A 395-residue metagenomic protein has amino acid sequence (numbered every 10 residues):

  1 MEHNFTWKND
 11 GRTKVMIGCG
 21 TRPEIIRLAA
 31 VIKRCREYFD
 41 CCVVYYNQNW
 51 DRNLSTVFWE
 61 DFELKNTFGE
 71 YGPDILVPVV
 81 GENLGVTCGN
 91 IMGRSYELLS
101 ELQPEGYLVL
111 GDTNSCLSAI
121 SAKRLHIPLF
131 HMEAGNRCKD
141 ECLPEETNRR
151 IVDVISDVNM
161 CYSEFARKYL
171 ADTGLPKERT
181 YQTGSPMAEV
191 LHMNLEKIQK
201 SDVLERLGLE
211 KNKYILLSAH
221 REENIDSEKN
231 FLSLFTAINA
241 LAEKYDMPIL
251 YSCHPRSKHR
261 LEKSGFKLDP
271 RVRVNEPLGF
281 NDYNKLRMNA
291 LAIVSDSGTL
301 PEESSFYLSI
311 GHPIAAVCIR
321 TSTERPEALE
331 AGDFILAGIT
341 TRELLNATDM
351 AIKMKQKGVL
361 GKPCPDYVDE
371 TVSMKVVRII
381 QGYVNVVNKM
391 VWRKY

Functional and structural regions predicted by a protein language model:
E2-N4, Q48-N53, P78-E82, V152-K229 (+2 more regions): A nucleotide-sugar donor-handling region in carbohydrate enzymes
D10, L98-E105, L209-E210, N289: Glycine-rich phosphate-binding loop signature in dinucleotide/nucleotide-binding domains
K14-C19, E24-R34, Y38, F58 (+1 more regions): Active-site and donor-binding regions of nucleotide-sugar-utilizing enzymes
C41-N49: A short beta-strand-loop structural module common to alpha/beta enzyme folds
Q48-D51, T56, Q199-N289, K394: Donor-nucleotide binding loops and adjacent catalytic segments primarily of GT-B fold Leloir glycosyltransferases
L108-L110, C116-A119, H131-M132, N159 (+1 more regions): A donor-sugar binding/catalytic signature common to diverse glycosyltransferases and related nucleotide-sugar
R325-A351, G361-S373: Change "using UDP/GDP/dTDP sugars" to "using nucleotide sugars
K353-Y395: C-terminal amphipathic helix plus adjacent low-complexity, charged tail appended to glycosyltransferase catalytic
